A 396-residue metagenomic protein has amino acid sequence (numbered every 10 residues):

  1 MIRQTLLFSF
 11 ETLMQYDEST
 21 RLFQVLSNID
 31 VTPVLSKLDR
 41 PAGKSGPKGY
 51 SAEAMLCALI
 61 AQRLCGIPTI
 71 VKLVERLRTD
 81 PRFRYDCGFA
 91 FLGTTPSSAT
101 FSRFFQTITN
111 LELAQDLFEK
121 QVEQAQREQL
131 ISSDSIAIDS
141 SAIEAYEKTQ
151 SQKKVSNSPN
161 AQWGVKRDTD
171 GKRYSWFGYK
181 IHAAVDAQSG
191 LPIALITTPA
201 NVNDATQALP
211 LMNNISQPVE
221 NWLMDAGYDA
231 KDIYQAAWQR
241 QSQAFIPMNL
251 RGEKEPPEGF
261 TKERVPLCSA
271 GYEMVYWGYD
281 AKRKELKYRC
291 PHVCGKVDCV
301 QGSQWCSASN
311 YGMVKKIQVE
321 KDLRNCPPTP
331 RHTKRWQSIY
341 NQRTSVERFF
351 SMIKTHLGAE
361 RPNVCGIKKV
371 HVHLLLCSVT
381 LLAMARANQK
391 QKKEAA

Functional and structural regions predicted by a protein language model:
M1-K37, V300, S307-A308, N388-A396: Charged, often Cys/His-bearing segments associated with DNA-binding zinc-finger transcription factors
S19-C65, S102: Basic, short loop/linker segments at the boundary and entry of helix-turn-helix/winged-helix-like folds
S36-L38, S189, R324-H332, I353-A359: Short acidic (Asp/Glu) and glycine-rich catalytic loops that position anionic groups and cofactors
S45-G46, L250-E253, A387-N388: Arg/Lys-rich, glycine/proline-spaced intrinsically disordered segments in nuclear chromatin/transcription regulators
G49-D116, K368: Short, positively charged, Gly/Tyr-enriched micro-motifs that form contact patches at catalytic or ligand/partner
S98-K254: Polybasic low-complexity intrinsically disordered regions
Y234-S351: Helix-centered, glycine/charged polyanion-binding patches within enzymatic domains that contact phosphate-containing
R331-A396: Basic, amphipathic alpha-helical segments enriched in Lys/Arg and hydrophobic/aromatic residues
